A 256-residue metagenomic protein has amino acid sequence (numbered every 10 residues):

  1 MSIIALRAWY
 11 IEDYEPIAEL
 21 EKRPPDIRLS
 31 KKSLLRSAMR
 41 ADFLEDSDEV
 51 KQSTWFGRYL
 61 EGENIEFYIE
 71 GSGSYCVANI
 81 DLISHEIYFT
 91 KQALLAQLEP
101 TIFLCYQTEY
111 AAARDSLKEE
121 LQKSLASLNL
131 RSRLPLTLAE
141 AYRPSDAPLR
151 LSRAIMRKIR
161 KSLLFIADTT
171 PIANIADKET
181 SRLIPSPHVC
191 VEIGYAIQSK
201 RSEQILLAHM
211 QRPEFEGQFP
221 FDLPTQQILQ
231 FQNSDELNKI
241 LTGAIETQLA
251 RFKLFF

Functional and structural regions predicted by a protein language model:
M1-L82: Charged interaction/catalytic cores of defense and host-pathogen modules
D48-E49, F219-F256: C-terminal interaction surface of TIR/SEFIR-family domains
F67, G71-R160: Conserved N-terminal substructure of TIR/SEFIR domains
L104, L206-L207: Structural beta-sheet core signal
L130, Y195-E203: Arginine/glycine-rich "motif VI" loop of SF2 helicases in the C-terminal RecA-like domain
R143-E192: TIR-domain catalytic/interaction hotspot
L207-D222: Glycine-rich, charge-decorated loop segments at or immediately adjacent to ligand/cofactor-binding or catalytic sites
